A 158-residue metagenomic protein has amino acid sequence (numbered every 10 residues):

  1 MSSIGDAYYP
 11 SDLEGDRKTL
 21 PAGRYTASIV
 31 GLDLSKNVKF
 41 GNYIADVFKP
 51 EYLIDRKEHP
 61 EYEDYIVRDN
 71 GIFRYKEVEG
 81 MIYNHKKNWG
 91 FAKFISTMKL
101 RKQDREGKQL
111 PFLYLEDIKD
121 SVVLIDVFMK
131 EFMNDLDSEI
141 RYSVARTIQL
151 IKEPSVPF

Functional and structural regions predicted by a protein language model:
M1-F158: Short beta-rich binding modules
